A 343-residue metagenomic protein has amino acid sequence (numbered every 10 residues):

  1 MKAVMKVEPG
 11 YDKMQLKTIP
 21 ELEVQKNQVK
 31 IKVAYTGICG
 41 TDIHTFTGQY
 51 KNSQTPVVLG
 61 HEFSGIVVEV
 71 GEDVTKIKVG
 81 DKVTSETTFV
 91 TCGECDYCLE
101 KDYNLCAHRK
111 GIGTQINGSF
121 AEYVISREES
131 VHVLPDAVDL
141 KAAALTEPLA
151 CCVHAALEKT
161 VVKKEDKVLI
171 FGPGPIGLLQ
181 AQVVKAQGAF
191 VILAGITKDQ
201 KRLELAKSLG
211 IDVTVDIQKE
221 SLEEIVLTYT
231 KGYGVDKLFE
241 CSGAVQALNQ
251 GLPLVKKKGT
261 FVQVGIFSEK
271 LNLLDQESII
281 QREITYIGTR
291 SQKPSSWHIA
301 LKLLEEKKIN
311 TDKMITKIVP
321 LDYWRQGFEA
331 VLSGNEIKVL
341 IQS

Functional and structural regions predicted by a protein language model:
A3, E220-S221, N249-P253, K257 (+1 more regions): C-terminal hydrophobic helical "lid"/dimerization subdomain of Rossmann-like NAD(P)H-dependent oxidoreductases
L22-T36, Q49-D96, P135-A137: Glycine-rich beta-strand-centered segment in the early N-terminal region that forms part of a ligand/cofactor-binding
D42, A181, L203, L248-L252 (+1 more regions): Generic hydrophobic/aromatic pocket-lining and core-packing "Φ" positions
V83, V168, L238: Receiver (REC) domain switch-region micro-motif
T91-F171: NAD(P)H dinucleotide-binding glycine-rich loop of Rossmann-like/cofactor-binding domains, especially the beta1-alpha1
V138-K219: Mid-domain Rossmann-like dinucleotide-binding core that forms the NAD(H)/NADP(H) cofactor-binding site
T160-K164, L209-T285: Glycine-rich cofactor phosphate-binding loops and adjacent beta1-alpha1 units of small-molecule cofactor enzyme domains
G195-D199, F267, Q292: Residues in the short beta-alpha loop(s) of Rossmann-like NAD(P)-binding domains
